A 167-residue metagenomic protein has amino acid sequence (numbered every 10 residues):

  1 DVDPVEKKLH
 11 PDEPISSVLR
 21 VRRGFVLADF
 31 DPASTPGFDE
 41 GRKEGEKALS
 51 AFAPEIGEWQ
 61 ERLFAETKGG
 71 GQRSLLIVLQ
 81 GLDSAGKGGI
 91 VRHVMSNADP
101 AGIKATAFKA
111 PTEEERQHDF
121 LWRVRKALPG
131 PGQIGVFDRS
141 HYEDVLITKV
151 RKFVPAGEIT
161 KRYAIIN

Functional and structural regions predicted by a protein language model:
D1-N167: Glycine-rich phosphate-binding loop of ATP-dependent small-molecule kinases
